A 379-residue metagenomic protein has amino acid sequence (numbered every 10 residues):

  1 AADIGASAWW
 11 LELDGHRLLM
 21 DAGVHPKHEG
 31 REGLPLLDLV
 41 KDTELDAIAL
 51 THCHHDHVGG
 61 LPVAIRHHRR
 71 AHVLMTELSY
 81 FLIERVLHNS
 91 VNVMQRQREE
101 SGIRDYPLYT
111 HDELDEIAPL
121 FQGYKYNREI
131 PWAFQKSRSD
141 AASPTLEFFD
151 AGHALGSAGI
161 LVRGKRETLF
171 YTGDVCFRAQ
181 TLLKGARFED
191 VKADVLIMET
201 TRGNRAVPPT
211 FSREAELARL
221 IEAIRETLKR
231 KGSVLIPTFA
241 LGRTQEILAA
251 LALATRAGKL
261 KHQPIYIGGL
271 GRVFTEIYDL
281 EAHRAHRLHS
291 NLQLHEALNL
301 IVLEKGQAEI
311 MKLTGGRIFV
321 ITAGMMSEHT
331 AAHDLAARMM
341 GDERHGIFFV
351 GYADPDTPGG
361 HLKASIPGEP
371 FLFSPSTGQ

Functional and structural regions predicted by a protein language model:
A1-T43, G123-K184, I310-K312, I318 (+1 more regions): Core dinuclear metal-dependent hydrolase active-site scaffold
A6, W10-A71, M75-I117, F121 (+3 more regions): Pre-active-site segment of Zn-dependent metallo-hydrolases
M20-A22, L45-H54, L61, V73-T76 (+7 more regions): Active-site neighborhood of phospho(di)ester-bond hydrolases with catalytic His/Asp-centered motifs
V40-T43, H67-H68, F188-K192, L260 (+1 more regions): Short, conserved loop/helix-junction motifs that constitute active-site signature segments in enzyme catalytic cores
L87-A154, H283-G315: Metallo-beta-lactamase
G152-S157, R166-D194, E199-T201, R205-P209 (+2 more regions): Active-site-proximal loop/helix segments of hydrolase catalytic cores
T200-L217, I236, Q379: Glycine-rich phosphate-binding "P-loop"
L220-G360, F371-F373: Hard-cation-handling environments
